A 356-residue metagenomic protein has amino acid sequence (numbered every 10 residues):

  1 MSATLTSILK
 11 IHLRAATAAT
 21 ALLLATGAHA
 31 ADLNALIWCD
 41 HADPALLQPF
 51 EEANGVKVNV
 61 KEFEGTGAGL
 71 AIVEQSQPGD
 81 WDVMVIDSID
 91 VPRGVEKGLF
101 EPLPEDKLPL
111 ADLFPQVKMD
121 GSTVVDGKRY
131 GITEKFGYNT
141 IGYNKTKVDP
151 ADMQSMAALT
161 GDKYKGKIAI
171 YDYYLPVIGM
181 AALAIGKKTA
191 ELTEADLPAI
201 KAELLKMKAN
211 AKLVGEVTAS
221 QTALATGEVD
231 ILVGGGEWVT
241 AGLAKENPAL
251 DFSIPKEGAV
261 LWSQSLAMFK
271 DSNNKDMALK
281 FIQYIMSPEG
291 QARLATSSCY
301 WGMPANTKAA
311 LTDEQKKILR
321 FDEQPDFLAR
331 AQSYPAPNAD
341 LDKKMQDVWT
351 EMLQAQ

Functional and structural regions predicted by a protein language model:
R14, T26-A30: Sec/Tat signal peptide C-region and signal peptidase I cleavage site
A31-G94: Early extracytoplasmic/lumenal segment of secretory-pathway proteins
W81, V85-K212, T218-E228: Extracytoplasmic ligand-binding site segments that recognize negatively charged/polar headgroups
D90-R93, A225, I231-A249: A ligand-binding cleft/hinge motif common to bilobed small-molecule-binding domains
G94-P102, V125-R129, G242-I254, E314-I318: Ligand-binding "clamshell"
L197-M207, E246-K270: Periplasmic-binding protein-like
T222, P325-Q356: Conserved C-terminal helix/tail region of periplasmic/extracytoplasmic solute-binding proteins
F269-A329: Mature extracytoplasmic/periplasmic domains
